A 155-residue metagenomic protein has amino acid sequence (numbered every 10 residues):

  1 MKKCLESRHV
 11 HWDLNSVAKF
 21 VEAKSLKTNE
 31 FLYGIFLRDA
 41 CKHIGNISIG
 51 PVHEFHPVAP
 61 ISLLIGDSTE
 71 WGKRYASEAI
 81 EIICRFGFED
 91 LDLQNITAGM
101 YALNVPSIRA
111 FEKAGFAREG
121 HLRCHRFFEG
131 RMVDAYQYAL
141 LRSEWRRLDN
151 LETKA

Functional and structural regions predicted by a protein language model:
M1-E22: Conserved GNAT-fold acetyl-CoA-binding loop/helix
C4-R8, S25, E70-W71, Q94-N95: Short, contiguous strand/loop micro-motifs
W12-D13, T28, W145: A short hydrophobic/aromatic micro-motif that marks alpha-helical segments and, especially, helix-coil
V21-G34: A short helix-loop-beta-strand connector motif used in the catalytic cores of GNAT acetyltransferases and, in some
L32, F36-A155: Acyl-donor (CoA/ACP) binding surface of acyl/acetyltransferases
